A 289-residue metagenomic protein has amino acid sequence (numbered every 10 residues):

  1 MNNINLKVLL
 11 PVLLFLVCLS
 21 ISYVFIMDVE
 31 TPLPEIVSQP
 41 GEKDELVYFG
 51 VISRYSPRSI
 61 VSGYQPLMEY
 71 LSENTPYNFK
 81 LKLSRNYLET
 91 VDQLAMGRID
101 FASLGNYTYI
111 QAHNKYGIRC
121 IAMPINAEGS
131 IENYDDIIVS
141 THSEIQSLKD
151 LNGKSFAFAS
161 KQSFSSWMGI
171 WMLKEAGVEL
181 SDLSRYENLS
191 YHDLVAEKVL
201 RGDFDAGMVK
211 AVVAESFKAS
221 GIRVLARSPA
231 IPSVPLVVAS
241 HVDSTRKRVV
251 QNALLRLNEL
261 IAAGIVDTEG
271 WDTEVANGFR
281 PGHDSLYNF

Functional and structural regions predicted by a protein language model:
M1-E89, G264-F289: N-terminal hydrophobic or amphipathic helices and topogenic motifs
D44-S72, S84, Y107, I131-E197 (+4 more regions): Bilobed "Venus flytrap"/periplasmic-binding protein-like clamshell domains and structurally analogous long
Y48-R54, A127-D136, K218-N258, E269-F289: Periplasmic-binding protein-like
S72-P76, A95-I99, N114, K174-V178 (+2 more regions): Sec-exported extracytoplasmic/periplasmic mature domains
F79-L81, Y186, V224: Generic structural signal for residues in well-ordered beta-strands
L88-A102, K115-Y116, K149-N152, Y191-F204: Short helices/loops that flank or line small-molecule/ion binding pockets
S103-Y116, E175, E197-A226: A ligand-binding cleft/hinge motif common to bilobed small-molecule-binding domains
Q111-G129, N133-V139: Glycine/small-residue-rich loop that forms an oxyanion/phosphate-binding "nest" at active or ligand-binding sites
